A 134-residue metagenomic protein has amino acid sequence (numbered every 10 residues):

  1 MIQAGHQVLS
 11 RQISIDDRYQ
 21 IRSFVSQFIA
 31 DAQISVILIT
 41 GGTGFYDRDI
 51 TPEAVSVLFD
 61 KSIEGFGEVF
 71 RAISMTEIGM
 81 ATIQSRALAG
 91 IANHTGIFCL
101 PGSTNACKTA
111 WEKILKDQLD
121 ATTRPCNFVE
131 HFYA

Functional and structural regions predicted by a protein language model:
M1-A134: Non-catalytic beta/alpha edge segments that cap or flank active sites
